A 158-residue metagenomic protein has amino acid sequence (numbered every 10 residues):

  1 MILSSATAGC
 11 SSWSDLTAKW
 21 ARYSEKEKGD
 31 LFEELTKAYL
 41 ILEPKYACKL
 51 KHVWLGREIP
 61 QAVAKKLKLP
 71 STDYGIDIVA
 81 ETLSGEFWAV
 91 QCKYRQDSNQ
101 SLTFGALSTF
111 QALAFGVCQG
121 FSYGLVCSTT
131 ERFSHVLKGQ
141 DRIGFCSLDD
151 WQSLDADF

Functional and structural regions predicted by a protein language model:
M1-R22, Q61-K68, S108, A114-F158: ATP-dependent helicase/translocase motor core
S12, E27, L55, T103 (+1 more regions): Short, solvent-exposed coil/turn linker segments
W13, T17-K37, I41: Nuclease catalytic cores
L31-Q119, T129, V136: Catalytic centers of nucleases
